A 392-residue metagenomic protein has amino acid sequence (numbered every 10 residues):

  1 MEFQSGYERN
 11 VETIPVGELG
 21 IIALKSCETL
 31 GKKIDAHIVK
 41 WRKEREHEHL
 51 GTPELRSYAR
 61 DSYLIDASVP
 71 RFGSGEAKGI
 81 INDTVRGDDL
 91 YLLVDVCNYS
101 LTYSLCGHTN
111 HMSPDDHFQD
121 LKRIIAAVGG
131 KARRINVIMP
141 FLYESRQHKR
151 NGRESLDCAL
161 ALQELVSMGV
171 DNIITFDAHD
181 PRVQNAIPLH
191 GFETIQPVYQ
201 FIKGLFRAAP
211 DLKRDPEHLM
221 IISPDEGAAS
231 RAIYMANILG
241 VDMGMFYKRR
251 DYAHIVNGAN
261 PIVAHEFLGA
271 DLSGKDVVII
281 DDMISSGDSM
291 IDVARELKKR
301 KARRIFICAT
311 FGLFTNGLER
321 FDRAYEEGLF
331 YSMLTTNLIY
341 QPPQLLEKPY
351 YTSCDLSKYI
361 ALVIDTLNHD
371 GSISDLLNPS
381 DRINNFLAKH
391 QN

Functional and structural regions predicted by a protein language model:
M1-N392: PRPP-associated nucleotide enzymes
